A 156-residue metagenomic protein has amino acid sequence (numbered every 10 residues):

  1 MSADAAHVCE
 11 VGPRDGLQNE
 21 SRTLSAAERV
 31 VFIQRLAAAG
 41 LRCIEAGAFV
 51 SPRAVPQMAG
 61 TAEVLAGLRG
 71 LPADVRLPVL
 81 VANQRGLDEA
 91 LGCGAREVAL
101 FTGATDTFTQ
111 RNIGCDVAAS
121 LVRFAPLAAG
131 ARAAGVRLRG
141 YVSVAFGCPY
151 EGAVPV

Functional and structural regions predicted by a protein language model:
S2-P52, Q57-T61, G67-D74: Conserved N-terminal beta1-alpha1 strand-loop-helix module at the mouth
V8-V30, D74-Q84, T109-V117, V144-V156: Active-site mouth loops of central-metabolism enzymes
C9-V11, R96-A104, R139-S143: Non-cysteine beta-strand/loop elements that form the S-adenosyl-L-methionine
G16, L36, A90, V98 (+1 more regions): Conserved, mostly hydrophobic/aromatic
A37-G40, L91, R132: Non-catalytic positions within long, well-ordered alpha-helices that form the structural scaffold/packing of enzyme
R42-L68, T102-D116, V144-E151: Glycine-rich, proline-tolerant flexible connector loops at the mouths of alpha/beta enzymes
A54-V79, A118-R139: Alpha-helix-loop-beta-strand connector modules within alpha/beta enzyme cores
A82-G94: Catalytic cores of alpha/beta
